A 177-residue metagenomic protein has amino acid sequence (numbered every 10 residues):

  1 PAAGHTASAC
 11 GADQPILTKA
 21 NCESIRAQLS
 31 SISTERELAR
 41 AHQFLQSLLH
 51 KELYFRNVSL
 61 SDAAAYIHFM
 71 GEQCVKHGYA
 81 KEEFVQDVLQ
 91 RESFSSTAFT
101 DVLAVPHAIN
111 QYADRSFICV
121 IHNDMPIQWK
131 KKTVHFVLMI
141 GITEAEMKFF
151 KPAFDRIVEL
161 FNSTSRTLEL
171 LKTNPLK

Functional and structural regions predicted by a protein language model:
P1-K177: Cytosolic covalent-transfer regions centered on His/Cys nucleophiles that carry phosphoryl or persulfide groups
